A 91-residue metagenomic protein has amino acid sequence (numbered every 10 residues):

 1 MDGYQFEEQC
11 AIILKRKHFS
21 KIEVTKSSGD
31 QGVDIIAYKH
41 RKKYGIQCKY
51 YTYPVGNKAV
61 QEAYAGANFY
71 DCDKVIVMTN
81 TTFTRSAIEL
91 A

Functional and structural regions predicted by a protein language model:
M1-A91: Mixed-charge (Asp/Glu-Lys/Arg
